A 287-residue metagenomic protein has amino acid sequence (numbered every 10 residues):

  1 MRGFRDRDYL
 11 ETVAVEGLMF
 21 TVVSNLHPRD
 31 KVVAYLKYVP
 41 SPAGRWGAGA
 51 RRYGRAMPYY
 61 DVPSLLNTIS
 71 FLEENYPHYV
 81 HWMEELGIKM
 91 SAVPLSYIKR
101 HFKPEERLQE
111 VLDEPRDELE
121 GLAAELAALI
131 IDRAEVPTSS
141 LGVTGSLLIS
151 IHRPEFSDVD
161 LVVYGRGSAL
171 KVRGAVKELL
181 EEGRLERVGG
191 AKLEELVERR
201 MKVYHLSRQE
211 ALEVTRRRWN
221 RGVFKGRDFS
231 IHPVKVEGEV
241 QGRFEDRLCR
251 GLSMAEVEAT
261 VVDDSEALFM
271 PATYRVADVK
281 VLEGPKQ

Functional and structural regions predicted by a protein language model:
M1-F156, Y164-Q287: Catalytic core of pol beta-like nucleotidyltransferases
